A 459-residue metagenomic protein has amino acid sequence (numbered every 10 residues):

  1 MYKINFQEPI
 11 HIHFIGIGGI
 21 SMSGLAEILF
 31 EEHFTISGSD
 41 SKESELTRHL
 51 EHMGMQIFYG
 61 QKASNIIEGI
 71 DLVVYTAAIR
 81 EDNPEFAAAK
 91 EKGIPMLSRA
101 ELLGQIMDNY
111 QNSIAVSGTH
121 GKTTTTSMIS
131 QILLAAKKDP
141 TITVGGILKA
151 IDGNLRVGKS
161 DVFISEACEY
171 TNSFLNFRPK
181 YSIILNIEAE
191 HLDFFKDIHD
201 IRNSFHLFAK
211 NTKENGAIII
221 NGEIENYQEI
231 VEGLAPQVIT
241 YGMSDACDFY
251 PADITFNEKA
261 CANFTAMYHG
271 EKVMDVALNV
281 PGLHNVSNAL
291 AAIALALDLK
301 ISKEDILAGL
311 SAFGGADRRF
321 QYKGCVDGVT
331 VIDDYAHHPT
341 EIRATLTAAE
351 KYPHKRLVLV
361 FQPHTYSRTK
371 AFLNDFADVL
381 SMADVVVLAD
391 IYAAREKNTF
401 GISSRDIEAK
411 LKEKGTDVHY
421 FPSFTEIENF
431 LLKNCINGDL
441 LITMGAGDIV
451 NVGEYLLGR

Functional and structural regions predicted by a protein language model:
Y2-H13, S21, L25-E32, Y110 (+3 more regions): Nucleotide phosphate-binding/pyrophosphate-handling subdomain across enzymes that bind or process nucleotide phosphates
N5-F6, I28, F34, E51 (+6 more regions): Phosphate-binding loop of NTP-binding sites
I12-F14, V73, I114, P140 (+3 more regions): Conserved hydrophobic helix-helix packing surfaces used for dimerization/oligomerization
H13-I17, M444: Conserved N-terminal Rossmann-fold NAD(P)-binding element of oxidoreductases
T35-G38, T141, V387, H419: Conserved beta-strand positions in the Rossmann-like core of class I SAM-dependent methyltransferases
T35-H49: NAD(P)-binding Rossmann-fold cofactor-contacting core
S39, F58-Q61, L97-G104, T143-G146 (+4 more regions): Beta-strand->loop->alpha-helix junctions that form or flank phosphate-binding loops in nucleotide-handling enzymes
A377-N437: C-terminal helical cap/extension that packs against the catalytic core of soluble nucleotide-cofactor enzymes
